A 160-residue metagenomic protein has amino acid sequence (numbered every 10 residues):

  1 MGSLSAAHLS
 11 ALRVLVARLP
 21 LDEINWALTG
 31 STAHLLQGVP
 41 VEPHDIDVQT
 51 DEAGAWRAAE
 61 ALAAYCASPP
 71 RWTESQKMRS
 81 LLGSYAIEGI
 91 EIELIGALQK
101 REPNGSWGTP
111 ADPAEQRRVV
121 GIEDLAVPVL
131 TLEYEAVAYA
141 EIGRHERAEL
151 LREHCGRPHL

Functional and structural regions predicted by a protein language model:
M1-L28, R152, G156-L160: Helical scaffold of the NTase/Pol beta-like nucleotidyltransferase catalytic core
L15-I46, T50-E52, R57: Active-site nucleotide-donor binding segment shared across nucleotidyl transfer reactions
A17, L82-G83, R118: Residue-level detector of beta-strand structural context in well-folded domains
P20-L21, A86, G121: Anion (oxyanion) recognition and catalysis
V41, S75-R79, A111-P113: Short solvent-exposed loop/turn micro-motifs enriched in small/polar/acidic residues
A53-P69: Amphipathic alpha-helical segments
A67-E102: Conserved catalytic core of two-metal-ion nucleotidyltransferases
E102-L160: Catalytic cores of NTP-dependent nucleotidyl/adenyl transfer enzymes across multiple folds
